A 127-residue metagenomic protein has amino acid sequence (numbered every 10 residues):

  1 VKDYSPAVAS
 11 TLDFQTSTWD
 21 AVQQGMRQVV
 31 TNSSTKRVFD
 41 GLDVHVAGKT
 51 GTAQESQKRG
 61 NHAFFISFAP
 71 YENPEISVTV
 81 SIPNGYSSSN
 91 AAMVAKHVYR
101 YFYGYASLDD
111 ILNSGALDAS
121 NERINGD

Functional and structural regions predicted by a protein language model:
V1-T11, T16-S17, Q23-D109: Active-site beta-strand/loop architecture of penicillin-binding DD-peptidases
I111-D127: Short, highly charged C-terminal tails/helix-capping segments
